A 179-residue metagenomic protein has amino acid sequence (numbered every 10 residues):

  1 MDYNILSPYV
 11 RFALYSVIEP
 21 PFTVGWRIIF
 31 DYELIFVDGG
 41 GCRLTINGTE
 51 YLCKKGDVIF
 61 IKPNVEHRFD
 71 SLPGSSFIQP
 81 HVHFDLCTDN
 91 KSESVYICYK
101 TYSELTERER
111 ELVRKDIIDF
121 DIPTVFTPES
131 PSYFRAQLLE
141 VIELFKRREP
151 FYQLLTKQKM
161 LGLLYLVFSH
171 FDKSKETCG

Functional and structural regions predicted by a protein language model:
M1-F60, V65, P73, N90-V125: Generic protein-terminus/edge-of-domain signal
L6, S130-F134, G179: Generic alpha-helical segment signature
E33, R68, Q79-D85: Short hydrophobic beta-strand segments that form the core of ligand-binding sensory/regulatory domains
F60-I61, H81-H83, L164: Short beta-strand segments
L72-P73, H170: Residue-level signal for well-ordered alpha-helical positions
I97-M160: Amphipathic alpha-helical segments enriched in hydrophobic/aromatic residues interleaved with Lys/Arg
F145, L164-F171: Hydrophobic recognition helices of helix-based DNA-binding modules
P150, L166, S174-G179: DNA-binding recognition helix and immediately preceding turn/loop of helix-turn-helix/winged-helix domains
